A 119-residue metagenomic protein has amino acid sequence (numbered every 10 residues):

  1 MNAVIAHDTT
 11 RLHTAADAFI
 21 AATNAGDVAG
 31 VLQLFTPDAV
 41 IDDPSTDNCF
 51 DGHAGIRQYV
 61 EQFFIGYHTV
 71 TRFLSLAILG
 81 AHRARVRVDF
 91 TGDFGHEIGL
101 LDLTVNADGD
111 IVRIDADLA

Functional and structural regions predicted by a protein language model:
M1-A29, Q33: Short, low-complexity N-terminal intrinsically disordered segments enriched in polar/charged residues
N2-A6, R57-A119: A beta-strand edge to alpha-helix "cap/lid" segment located at domain peripheries
L12, A16-F19, F35, C49 (+5 more regions): Generic alpha-helical hydrophobic packing signal
F19-A22, D42, T91: Alpha-helix C-capping/helix-to-loop hinge sites
V28-L32, P37-L74, L79: A solvent-exposed, acidic/Ser-Thr-rich amphipathic alpha-helical stretch
